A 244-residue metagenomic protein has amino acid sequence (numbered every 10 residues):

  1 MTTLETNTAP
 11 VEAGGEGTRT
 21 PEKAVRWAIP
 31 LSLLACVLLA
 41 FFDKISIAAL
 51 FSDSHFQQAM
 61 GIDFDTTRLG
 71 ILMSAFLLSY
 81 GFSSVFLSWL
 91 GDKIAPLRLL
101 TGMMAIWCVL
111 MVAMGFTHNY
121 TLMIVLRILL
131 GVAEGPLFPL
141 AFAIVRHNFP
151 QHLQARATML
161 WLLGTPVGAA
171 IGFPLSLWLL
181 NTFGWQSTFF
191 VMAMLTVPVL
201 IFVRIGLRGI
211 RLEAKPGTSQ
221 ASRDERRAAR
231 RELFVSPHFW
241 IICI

Functional and structural regions predicted by a protein language model:
K23-S32, R231-I244: Juxtamembrane cytosolic amphipathic helices that cap and anchor the N-termini of specific transmembrane helices
I45, L77-V85, A169-A170: Residue-level signature of mid-helix packing/kink "hotspots" within the transmembrane helices of 12-pass Major
F51-G81: Extracellular/periplasmic helix-loop-helix junction of adjacent transmembrane segments in MFS-like secondary
F82-H118: Conserved MFS/SLC helix-loop-helix module at the cytosolic interface between two early adjacent transmembrane helices
L110, T121-L129: Paired small-residue
L126-T165: Cytoplasmic helix-loop-helix junction between adjacent transmembrane helices in 12-TM secondary transporters
W161-R208: Helix-loop-helix hairpin linking two adjacent transmembrane segments in secondary transporters
I205-A228: Flexible cytoplasmic inter-helical loops of multi-pass small-molecule transporters
